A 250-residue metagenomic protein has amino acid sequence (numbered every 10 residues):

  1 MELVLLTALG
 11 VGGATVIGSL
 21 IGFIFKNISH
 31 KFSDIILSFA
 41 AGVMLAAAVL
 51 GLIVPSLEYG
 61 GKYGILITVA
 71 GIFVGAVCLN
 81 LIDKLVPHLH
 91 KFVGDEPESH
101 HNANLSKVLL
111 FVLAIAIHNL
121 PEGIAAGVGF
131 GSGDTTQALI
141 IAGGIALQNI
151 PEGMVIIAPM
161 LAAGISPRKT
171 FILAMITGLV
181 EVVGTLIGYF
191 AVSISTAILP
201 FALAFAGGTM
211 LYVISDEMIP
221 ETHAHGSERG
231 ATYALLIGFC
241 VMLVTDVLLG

Functional and structural regions predicted by a protein language model:
M1-G250: Intrinsically disordered, metal-sensing/regulatory segments
